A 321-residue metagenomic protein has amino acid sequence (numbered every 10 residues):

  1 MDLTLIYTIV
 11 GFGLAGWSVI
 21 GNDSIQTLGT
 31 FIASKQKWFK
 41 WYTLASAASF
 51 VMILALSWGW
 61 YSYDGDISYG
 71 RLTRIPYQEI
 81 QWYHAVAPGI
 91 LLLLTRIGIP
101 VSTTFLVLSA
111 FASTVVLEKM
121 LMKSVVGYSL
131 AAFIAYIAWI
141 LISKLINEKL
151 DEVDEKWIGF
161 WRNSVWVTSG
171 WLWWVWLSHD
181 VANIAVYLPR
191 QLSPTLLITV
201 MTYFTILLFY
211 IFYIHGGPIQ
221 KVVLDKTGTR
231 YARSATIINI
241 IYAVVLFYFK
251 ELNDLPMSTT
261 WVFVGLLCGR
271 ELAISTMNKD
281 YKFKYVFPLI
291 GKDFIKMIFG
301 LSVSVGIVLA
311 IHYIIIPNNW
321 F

Functional and structural regions predicted by a protein language model:
M1-F321: Multi-pass alpha-helical transmembrane bundle typical of ion/small-solute transporters and intramembrane aspartyl
